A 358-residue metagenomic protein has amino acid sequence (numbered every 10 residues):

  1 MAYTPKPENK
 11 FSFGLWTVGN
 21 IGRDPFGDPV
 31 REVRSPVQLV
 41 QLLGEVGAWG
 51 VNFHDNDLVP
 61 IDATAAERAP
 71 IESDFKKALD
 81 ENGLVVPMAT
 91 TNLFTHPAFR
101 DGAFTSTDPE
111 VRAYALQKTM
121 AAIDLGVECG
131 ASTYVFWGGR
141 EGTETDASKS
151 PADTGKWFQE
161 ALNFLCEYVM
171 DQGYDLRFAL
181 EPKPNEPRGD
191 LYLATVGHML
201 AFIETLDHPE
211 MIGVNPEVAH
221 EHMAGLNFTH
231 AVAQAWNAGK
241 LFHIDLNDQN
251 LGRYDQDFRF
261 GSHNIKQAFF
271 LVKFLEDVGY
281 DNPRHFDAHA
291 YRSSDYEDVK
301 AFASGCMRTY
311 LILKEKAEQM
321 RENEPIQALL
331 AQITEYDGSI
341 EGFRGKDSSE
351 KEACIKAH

Functional and structural regions predicted by a protein language model:
M1-W49, V59-I61, A66-S73, D80 (+4 more regions): Histidine-acidic metal/acid-base catalytic patches
E8, T17-G19, E45-K156: Structural motif corresponding to the early beta-alpha repeats
V51-D55, F136-G138, L180-K183, V214-E217 (+1 more regions): Short beta-strands and strand-loop turn motifs
R112, L116-K118, K183, N215 (+2 more regions): Functionally constrained cores in energy, signaling, and assembly domains
G126, Y134-G138, A152-N185: Glycine/proline-rich, flexible active-site/cofactor-binding loop segments that harbor closely spaced acidic
